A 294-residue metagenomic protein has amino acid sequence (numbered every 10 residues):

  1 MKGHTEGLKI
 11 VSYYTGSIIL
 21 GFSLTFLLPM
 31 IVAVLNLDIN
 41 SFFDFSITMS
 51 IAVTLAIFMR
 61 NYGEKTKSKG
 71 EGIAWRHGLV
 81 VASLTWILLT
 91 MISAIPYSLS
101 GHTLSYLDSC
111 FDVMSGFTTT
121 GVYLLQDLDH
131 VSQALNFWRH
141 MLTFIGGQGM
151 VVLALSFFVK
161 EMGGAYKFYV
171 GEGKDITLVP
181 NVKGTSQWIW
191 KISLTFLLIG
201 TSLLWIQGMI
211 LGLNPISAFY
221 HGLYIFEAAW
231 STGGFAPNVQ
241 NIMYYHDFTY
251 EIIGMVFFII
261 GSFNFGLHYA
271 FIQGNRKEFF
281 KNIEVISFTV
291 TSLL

Functional and structural regions predicted by a protein language model:
M1-L294: Membrane-proximal intracellular helices of multi-pass ion channels
